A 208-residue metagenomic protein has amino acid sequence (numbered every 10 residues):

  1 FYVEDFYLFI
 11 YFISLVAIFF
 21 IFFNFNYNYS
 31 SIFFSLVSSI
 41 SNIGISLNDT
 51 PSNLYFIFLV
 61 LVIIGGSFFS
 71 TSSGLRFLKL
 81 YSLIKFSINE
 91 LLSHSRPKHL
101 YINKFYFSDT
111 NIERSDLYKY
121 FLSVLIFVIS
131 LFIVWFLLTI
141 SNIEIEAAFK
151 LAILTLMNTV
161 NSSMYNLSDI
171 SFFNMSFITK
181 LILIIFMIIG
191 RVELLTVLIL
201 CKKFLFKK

Functional and structural regions predicted by a protein language model:
F1-K208: Membrane-proximal intracellular helices of multi-pass ion channels
